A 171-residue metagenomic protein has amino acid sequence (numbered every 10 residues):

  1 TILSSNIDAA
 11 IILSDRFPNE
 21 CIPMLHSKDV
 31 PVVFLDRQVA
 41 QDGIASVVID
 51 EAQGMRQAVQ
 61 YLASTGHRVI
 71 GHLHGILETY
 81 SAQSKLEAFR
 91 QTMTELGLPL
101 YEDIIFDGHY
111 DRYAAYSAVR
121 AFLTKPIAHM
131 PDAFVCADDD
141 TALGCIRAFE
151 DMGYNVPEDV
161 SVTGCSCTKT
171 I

Functional and structural regions predicted by a protein language model:
L3, A9, N19-E20, M24-F34 (+1 more regions): Bacterial carbohydrate/catabolite-sensing allosteric modules
I12-L13: A glycine-rich helix N-cap at a beta->alpha junction
